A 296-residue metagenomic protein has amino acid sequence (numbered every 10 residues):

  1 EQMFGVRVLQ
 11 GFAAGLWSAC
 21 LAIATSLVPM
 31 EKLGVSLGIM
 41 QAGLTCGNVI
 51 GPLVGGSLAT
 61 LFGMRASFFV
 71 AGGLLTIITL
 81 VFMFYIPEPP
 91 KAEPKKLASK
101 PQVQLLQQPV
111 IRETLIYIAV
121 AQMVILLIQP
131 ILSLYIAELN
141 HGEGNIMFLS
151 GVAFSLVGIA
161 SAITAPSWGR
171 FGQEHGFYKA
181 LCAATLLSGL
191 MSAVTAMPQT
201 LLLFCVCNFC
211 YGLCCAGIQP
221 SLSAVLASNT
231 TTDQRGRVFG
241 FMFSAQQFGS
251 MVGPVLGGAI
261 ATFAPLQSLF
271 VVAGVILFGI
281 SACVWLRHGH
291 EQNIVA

Functional and structural regions predicted by a protein language model:
Q2-G15, L203-G217: Hydrophobic core of transmembrane alpha-helices in multi-pass small-molecule transporters, especially MFS/SLC-type
V6-L44: Cytoplasmic helix-loop-helix junction between adjacent transmembrane helices in 12-TM secondary transporters
L16-V28, G217-T230: Intracellular juxtamembrane helix-capping segments at the cytosolic ends of symmetry-related transmembrane helices
G72, K179-A193: Structural signature of the two symmetry-related core transmembrane helices
L74-K91, C283-H288: C-terminal membrane-cytosol helix-exit motif in multi-pass small-molecule transporters
E88-L115: Juxtamembrane intracellular "pre-TM" segments in multi-pass secondary transporters
I131-F148: Short amphipathic helix-loop junctions that connect adjacent transmembrane helices in Major Facilitator Superfamily/SLC
T164-G176: Helix-to-loop junctions at the C-terminal end of transmembrane segments in multipass secondary transporters
